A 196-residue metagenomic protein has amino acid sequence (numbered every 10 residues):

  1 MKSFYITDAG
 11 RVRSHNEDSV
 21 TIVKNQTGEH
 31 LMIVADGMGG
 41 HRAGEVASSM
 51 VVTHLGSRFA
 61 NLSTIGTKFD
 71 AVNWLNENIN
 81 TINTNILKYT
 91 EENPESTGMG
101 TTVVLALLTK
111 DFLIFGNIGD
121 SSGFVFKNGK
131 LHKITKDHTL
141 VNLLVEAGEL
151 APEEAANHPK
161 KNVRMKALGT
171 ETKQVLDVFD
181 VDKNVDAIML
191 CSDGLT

Functional and structural regions predicted by a protein language model:
M1-T196: PP2C/PPM-type serine/threonine phosphatase catalytic domain
